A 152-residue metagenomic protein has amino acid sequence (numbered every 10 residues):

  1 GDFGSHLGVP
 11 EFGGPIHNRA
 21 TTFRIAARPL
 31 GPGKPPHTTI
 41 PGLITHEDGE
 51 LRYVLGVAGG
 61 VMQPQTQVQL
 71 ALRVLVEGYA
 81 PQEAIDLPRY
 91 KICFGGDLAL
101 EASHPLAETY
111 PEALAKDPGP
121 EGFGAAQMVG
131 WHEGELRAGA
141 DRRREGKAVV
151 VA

Functional and structural regions predicted by a protein language model:
G1-P120: Proteins synthesized as precursors that undergo proteolytic processing into mature forms
Y79-A80, D97-A99, A107-A152: Terminal-appendage/accessory-domain detector
